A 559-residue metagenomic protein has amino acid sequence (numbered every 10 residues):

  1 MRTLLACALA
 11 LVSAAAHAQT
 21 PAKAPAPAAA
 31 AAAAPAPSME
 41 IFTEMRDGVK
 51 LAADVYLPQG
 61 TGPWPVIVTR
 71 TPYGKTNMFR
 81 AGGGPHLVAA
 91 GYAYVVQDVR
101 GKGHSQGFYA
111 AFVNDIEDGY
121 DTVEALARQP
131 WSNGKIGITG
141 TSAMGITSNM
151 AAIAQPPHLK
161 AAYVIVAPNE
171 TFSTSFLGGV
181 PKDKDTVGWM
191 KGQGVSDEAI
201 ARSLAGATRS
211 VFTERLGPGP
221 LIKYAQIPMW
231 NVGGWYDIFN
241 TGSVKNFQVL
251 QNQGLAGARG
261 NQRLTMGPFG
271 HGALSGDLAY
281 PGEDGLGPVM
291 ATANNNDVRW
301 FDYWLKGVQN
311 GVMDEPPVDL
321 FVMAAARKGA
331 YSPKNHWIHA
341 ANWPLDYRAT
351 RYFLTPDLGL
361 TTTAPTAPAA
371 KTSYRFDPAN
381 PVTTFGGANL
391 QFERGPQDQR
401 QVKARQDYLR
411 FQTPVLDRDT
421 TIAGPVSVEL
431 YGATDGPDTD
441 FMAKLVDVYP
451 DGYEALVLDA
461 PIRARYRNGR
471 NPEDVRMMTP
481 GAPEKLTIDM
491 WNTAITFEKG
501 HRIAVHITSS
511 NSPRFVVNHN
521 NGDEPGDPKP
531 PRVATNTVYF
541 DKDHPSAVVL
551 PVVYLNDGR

Functional and structural regions predicted by a protein language model:
M1-H17: Gram-negative bacterial Sec-dependent N-terminal signal peptides
M1-T3, K160, V180, F540-A547: Short glycine/proline-enriched turn or capping motifs at secondary-structure junctions
A15-A26: Signal peptide processing junction and immediate N-terminal pro/mature segment of secreted/exported proteins
A15-H17, M266-S275, T363, V382-T383: Short, compositionally biased low-complexity segments
P25-V312: Active-site-proximal cap/loop segments of hydrolase catalytic domains
A258, T292-A293, L305-R559: Glycine/threonine-rich phosphate-binding loop and adjacent beta-strand/alpha-helix elements that clamp
